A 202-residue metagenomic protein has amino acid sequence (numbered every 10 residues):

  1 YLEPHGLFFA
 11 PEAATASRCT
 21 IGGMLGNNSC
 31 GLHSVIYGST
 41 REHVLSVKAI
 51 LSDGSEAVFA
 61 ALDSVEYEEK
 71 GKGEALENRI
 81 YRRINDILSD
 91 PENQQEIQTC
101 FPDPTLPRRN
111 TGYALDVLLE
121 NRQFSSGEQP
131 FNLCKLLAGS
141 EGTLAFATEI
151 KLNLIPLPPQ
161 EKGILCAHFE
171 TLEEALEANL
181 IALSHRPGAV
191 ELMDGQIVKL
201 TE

Functional and structural regions predicted by a protein language model:
Y1-S184: FAD-binding subdomain of flavoenzyme oxidoreductases
A13, V190-Q196: Beta-strand->loop->alpha-helix junctions that form or flank phosphate-binding loops in nucleotide-handling enzymes
V198-E202: Short glycine/threonine-rich loop-to-helix capping motif typified by GTGT followed within a few residues by an Asp-Pro
